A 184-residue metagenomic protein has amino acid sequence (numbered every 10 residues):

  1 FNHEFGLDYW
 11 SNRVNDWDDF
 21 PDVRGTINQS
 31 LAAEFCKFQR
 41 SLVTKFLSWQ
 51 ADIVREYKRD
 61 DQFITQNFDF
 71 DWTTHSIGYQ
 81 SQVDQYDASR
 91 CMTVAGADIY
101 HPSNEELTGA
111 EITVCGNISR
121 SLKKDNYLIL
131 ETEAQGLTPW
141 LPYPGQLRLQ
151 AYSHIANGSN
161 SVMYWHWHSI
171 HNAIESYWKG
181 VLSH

Functional and structural regions predicted by a protein language model:
F1-T113: Polysaccharide-binding and catalytic clefts of secreted carbohydrate-active enzymes
D60, I64-H184: Hydrophobic targeting/anchoring helices
